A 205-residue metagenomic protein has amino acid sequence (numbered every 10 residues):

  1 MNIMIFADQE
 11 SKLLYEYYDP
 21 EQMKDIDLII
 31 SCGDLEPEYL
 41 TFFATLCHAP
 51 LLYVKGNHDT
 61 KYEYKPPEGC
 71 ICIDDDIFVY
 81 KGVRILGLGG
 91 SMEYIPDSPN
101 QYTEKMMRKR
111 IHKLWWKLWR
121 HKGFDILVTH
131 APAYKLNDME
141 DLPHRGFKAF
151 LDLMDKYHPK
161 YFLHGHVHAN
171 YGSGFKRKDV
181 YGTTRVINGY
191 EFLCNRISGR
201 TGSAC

Functional and structural regions predicted by a protein language model:
M1-A44, W119-G123: N-terminal active-site segment of His-dependent metallophosphoesterases
I5-A7, L28-D34, L52-N57, I73 (+4 more regions): Active-site neighborhood of phospho(di)ester-bond hydrolases with catalytic His/Asp-centered motifs
I5-L14, K55, D59-R145: Conserved catalytic scaffold of divalent metal-dependent phosphoesterases
F6, Y15, F78-K81, L153-Y157 (+1 more regions): Binuclear metal-dependent phosphoesterase catalytic core
E10-L14, L35-T41, N57-E63, E93-D97 (+3 more regions): Active-site environment of divalent metal-dependent phosphoester hydrolases
L14-P20, E38-T41, I71-I73, H112-W116 (+2 more regions): A generic local structural motif
L46-C47, P67-E68, Y181-T184: Short, structured coil segments at secondary-structure junctions
C47-H58, F147-F150: A short, gly/pro- and small-residue-rich
